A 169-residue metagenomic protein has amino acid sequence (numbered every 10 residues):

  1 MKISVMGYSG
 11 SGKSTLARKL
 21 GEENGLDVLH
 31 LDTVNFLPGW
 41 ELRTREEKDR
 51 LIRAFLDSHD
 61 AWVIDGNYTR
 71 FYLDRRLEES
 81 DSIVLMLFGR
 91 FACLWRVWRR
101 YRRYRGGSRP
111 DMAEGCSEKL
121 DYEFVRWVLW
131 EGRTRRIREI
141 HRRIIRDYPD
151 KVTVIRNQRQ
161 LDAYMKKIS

Functional and structural regions predicted by a protein language model:
K2: Walker A (P-loop) ATP-phosphate-binding motif of ABC ATPase nucleotide-binding domains
V5: Hydrophobic anchor at the beta1->P-loop junction of P-loop NTPases
S9: The conserved Walker
K13: Conserved lysine of the Walker
R18-A61: Conserved substrate/cofactor phosphate-moiety recognition/catalytic segment in nucleotide-dependent phosphotransferases
E23, S58, L129-S169: NTP-dependent small-molecule kinase module
R50-L94: Glycine-rich phosphate-binding loop used to anchor ATP phosphates in small-molecule kinases, encompassing both
F88-R135: A glycine- and Lys/Arg-enriched "phosphate-lid" helix/loop adjacent to the NTP-binding pocket of small-molecule kinases
